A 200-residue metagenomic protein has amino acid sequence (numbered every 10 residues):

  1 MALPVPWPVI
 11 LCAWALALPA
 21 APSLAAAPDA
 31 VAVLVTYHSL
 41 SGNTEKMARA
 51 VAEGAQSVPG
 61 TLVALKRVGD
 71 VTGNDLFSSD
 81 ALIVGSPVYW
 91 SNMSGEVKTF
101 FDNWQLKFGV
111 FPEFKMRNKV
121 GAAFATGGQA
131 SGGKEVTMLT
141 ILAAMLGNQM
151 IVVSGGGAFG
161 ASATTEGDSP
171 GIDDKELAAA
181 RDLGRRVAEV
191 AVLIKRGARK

Functional and structural regions predicted by a protein language model:
P4-A20: Bacterial N-terminal signal peptides
A20-A26: Boundary at the C-terminal end of the N-terminal hydrophobic targeting segment
V31-A55: N-terminal beta1-alpha1 ligand-phosphate binding loop
A48-T61, L146-G147, I151: Short helix-loop-beta junction
G60-D70: A short beta-strand-loop structural module common to alpha/beta enzyme folds
G69-G155: Helix-loop-strand module that forms the ligand-binding subsite of alpha/beta enzymes
V153-K200: Glycine-rich phosphate/pyrophosphate-binding loop and the adjoining helix
